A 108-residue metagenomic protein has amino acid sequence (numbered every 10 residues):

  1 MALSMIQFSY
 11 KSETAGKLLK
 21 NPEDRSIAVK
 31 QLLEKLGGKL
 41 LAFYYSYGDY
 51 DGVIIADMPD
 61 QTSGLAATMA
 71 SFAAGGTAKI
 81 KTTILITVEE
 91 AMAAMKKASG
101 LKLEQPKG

Functional and structural regions predicted by a protein language model:
M1-G108: A compositional/biophysical signature of low hydrophobicity enriched in polar/charged and small residues
